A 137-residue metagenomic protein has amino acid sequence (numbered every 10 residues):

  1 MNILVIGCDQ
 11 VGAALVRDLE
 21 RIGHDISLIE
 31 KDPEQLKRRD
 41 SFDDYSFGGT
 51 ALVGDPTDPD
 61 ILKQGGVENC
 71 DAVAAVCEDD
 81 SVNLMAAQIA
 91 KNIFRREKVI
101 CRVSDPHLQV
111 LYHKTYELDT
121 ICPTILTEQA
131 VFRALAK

Functional and structural regions predicted by a protein language model:
M1-K137: Cytosolic regulatory regions of ion transport systems
